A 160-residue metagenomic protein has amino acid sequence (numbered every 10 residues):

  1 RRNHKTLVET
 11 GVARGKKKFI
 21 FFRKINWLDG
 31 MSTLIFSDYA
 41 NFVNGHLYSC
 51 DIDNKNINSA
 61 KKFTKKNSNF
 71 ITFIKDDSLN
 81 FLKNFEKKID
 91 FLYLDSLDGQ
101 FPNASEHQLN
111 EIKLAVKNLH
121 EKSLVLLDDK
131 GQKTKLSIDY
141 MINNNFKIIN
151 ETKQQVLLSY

Functional and structural regions predicted by a protein language model:
R1-L82: SAM cofactor-binding core of SAM-dependent methyltransferases, primarily the Rossmann-like beta-alpha-beta module
R2-N3, V43, K88, E121-K122 (+1 more regions): Structured helix-beta-strand junction loops
H4-T6, S49-I52, K117-S123, D128 (+1 more regions): Secondary-structure boundary/capping motif
L28, N41, K65, E106 (+3 more regions): A generic structural signal for short, solvent-exposed coil/turn residues that cap or connect secondary-structure
A60-N67, L136-N145: Short, aromatic/basic amphipathic alpha-helical patches
I71-S137: Active-site segment flanking the S-adenosylmethionine/decSAM binding pocket in AdoMet-dependent transferases
D139-Y160: Core SAM-dependent methyltransferase catalytic element
